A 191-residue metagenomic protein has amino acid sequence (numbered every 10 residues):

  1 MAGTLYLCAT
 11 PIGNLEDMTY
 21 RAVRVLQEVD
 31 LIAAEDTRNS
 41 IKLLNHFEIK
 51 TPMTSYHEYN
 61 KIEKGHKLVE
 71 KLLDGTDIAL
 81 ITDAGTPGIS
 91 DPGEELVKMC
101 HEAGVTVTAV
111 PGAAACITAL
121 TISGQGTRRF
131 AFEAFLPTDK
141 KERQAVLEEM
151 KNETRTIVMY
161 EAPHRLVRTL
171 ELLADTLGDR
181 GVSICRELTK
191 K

Functional and structural regions predicted by a protein language model:
M1-Y59: Glycine-rich, flexible N-terminal cofactor/catalytic loop recognition
A2-G3, A114-K191: Beta-strand/loop-alpha-helix module characteristic of Rossmann-like adenine-cofactor folds
G3-L5, D74-A79, T156: Loop/turn-to-beta-strand initiation segments
I12-L15, D83-P87, P163-R165, K190: Short glycine-rich anion-binding loops that position phosphate/pyrophosphate groups of nucleotides and phosphorylated
L26-I32, G104-T108, T156-I157: Short active-site oxyanion
T54-E63, F135-K140: Conserved helicase motor
E58-L73, P92: Short phosphate-binding loop-to-helix
D74-E133: Short glycine-cluster motifs
